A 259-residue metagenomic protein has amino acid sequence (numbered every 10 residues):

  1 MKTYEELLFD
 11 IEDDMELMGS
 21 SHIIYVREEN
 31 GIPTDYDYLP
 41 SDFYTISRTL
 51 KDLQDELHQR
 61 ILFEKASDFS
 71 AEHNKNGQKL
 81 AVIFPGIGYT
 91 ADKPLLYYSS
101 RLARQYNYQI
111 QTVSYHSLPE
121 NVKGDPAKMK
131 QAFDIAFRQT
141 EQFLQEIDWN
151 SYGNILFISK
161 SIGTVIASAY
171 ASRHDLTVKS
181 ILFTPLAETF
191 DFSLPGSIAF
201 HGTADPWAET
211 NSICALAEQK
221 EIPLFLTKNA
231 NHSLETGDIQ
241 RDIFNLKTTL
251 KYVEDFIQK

Functional and structural regions predicted by a protein language model:
M1-I23: N-terminal acidic leader/helix
Y25-E64: Short, charge-rich amphipathic interface segments used for partner binding and complex assembly
S67-S151: Serine-hydrolase catalytic machinery in alpha/beta-hydrolase-like enzymes
I158-A167: Gly/Ala-rich beta-loop-alpha elbow adjacent to hydrolase catalytic centers
L176-L186: A conserved short beta-strand
A199-H201, D205: Short beta-strand/loop motif that positions the catalytic acidic residue of the alpha/beta-hydrolase fold
P206-S212: Conserved alpha/beta-hydrolase "acid-adjacent" motif
A230-F244: Catalytic histidine-centered segment of alpha/beta-hydrolase-like enzymes
